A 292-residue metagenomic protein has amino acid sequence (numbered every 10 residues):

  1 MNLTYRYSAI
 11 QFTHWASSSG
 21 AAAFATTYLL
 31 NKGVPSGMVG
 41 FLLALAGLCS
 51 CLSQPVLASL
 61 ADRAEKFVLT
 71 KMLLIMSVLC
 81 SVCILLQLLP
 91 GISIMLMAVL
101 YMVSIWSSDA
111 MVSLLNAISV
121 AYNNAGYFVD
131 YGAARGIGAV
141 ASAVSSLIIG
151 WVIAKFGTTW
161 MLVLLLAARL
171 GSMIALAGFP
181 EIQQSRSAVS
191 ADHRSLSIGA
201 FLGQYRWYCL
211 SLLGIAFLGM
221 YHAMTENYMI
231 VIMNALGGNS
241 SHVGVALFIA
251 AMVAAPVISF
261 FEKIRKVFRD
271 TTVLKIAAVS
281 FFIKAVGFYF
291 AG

Functional and structural regions predicted by a protein language model:
M1, F179-L213: Juxtamembrane intracellular "pre-TM" segments in multi-pass secondary transporters
M1-G47, R206-A246: Helix-loop boundary and gating motifs at the non-cytosolic
N2-T4, Q87-Y101, G287-G292: Helix-loop junctions at membrane interfaces in 12-TM secondary transporters
S50, V129-I149: Glycine-rich segments within core transmembrane alpha-helices of 12-TM secondary carriers
L52-K66, I153-A154, P256-D270: Helix-to-loop junctions at the C-terminal end of transmembrane segments in multipass secondary transporters
T70-L85, T272-G287: Structural signature of the two symmetry-related core transmembrane helices
Y101-I137: Cytoplasmic helix-loop-helix junction between adjacent transmembrane helices in 12-TM secondary transporters
W160-G178: Symmetry-related core transmembrane helices of the 12-TM Major Facilitator Superfamily/SLC fold
